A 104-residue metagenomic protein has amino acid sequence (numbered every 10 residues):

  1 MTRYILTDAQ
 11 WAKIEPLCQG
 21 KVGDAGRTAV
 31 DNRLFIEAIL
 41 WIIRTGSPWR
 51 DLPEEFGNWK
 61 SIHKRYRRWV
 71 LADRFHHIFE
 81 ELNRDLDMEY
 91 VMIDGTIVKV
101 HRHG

Functional and structural regions predicted by a protein language model:
M1-G104: Short alpha-helical elements
